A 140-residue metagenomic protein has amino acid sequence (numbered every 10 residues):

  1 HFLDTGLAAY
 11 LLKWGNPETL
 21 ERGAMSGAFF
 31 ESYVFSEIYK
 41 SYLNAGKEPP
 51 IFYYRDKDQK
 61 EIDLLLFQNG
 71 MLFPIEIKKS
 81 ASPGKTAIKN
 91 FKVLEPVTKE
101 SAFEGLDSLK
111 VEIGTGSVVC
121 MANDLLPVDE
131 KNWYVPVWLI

Functional and structural regions predicted by a protein language model:
H1-I140: A cross-kingdom feature that marks ATP-driven nucleic-acid transaction machinery
